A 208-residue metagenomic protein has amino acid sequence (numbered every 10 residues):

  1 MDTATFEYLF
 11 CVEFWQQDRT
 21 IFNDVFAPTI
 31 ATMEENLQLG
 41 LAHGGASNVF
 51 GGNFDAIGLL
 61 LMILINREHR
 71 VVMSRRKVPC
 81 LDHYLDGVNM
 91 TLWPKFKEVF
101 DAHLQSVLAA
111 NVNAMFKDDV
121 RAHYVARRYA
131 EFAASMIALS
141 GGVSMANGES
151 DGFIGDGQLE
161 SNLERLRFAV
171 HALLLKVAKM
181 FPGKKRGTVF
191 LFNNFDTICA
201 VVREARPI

Functional and structural regions predicted by a protein language model:
M1-I208: Long alpha-helical rod scaffolds of large eukaryotic non-enzymatic complex subunits
